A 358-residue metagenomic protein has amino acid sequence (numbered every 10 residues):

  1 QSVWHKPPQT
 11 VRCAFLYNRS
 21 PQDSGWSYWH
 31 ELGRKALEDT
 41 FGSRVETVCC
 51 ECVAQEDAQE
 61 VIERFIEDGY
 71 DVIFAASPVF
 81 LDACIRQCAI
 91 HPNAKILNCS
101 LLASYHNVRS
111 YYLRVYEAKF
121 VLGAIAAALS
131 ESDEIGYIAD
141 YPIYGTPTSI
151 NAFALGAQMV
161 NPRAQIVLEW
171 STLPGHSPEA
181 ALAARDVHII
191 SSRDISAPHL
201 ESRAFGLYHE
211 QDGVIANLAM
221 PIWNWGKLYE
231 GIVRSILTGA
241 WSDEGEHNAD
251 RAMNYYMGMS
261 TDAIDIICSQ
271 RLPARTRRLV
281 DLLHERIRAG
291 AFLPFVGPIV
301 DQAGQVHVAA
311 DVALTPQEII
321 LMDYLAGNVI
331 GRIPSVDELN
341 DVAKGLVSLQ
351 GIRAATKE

Functional and structural regions predicted by a protein language model:
S2-E358: A residue-level marker of the well-folded mature domains of exported/periplasmic proteins
